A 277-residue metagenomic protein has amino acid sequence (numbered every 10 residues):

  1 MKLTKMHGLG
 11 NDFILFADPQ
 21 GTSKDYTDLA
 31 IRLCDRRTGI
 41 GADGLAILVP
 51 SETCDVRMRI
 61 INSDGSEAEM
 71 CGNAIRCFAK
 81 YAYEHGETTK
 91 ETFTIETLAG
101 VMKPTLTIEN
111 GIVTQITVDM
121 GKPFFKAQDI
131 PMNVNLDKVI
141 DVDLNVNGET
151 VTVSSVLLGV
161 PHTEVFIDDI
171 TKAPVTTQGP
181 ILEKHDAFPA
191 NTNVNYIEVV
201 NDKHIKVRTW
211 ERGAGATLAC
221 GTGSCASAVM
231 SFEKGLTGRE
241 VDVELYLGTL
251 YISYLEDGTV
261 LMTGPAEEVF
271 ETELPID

Functional and structural regions predicted by a protein language model:
M1-G21, V118, N135-V156: N-terminal, positively charged, Ser/Thr/Ala/Gly-biased leader segments that form transit/presequence-like amphipathic
M1-I112, T163-D277: A glycine-rich beta-to-alpha transition motif near the start of alpha/beta enzyme domains, typified by
Q115-T117, G121-P123: Membrane helix-loop-helix hairpins that form the core translocation module of multi-pass transporters
T117, A127-I130: Extended alpha-helical solenoid/rod scaffold regions of large eukaryotic vesicle-tethering complex subunits
K122-F124, L158-H162, A266: Glycine-rich beta-alpha junction loops
F124-A127, E271: Short, charged/polar, Gly/Pro-enriched secondary-structure boundary elements
M132-V139, K184-F188: Short, conserved active-site entrance elements at the starts or edges of catalytic domains
V153, P161-E164: Selected transmembrane alpha-helices and immediately adjacent juxtamembrane segments of polytopic inner-membrane
